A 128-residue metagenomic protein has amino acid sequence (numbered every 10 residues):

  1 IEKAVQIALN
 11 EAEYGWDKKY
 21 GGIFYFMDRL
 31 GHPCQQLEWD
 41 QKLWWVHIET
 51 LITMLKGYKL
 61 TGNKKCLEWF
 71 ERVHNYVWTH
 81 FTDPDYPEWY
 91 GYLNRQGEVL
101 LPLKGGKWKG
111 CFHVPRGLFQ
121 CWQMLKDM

Functional and structural regions predicted by a protein language model:
I1-M128: Glycan-recognition and catalytic cores of secretory/periplasmic carbohydrate-active enzymes
